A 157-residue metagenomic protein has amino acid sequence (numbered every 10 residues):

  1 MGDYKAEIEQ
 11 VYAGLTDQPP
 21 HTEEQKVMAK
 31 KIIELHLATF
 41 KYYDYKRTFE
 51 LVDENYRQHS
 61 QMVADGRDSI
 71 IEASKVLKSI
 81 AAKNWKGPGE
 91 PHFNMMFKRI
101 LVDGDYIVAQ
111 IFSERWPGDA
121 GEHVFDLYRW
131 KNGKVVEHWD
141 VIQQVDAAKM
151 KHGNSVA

Functional and structural regions predicted by a protein language model:
M1-A157: C-terminal and inter-domain tail/linker signature
